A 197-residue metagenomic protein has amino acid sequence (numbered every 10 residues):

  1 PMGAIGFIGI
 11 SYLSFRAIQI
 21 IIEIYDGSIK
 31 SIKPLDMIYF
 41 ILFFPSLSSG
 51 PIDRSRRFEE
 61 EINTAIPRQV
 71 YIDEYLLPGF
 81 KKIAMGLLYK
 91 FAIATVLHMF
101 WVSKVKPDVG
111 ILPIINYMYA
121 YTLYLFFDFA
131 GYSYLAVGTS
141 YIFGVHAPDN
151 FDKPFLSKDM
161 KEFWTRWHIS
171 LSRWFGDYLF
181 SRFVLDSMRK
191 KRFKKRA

Functional and structural regions predicted by a protein language model:
P1-A197: Membrane-embedded transmembrane alpha-helical bundles that form the catalytic cores of multi-pass lipid-modifying
